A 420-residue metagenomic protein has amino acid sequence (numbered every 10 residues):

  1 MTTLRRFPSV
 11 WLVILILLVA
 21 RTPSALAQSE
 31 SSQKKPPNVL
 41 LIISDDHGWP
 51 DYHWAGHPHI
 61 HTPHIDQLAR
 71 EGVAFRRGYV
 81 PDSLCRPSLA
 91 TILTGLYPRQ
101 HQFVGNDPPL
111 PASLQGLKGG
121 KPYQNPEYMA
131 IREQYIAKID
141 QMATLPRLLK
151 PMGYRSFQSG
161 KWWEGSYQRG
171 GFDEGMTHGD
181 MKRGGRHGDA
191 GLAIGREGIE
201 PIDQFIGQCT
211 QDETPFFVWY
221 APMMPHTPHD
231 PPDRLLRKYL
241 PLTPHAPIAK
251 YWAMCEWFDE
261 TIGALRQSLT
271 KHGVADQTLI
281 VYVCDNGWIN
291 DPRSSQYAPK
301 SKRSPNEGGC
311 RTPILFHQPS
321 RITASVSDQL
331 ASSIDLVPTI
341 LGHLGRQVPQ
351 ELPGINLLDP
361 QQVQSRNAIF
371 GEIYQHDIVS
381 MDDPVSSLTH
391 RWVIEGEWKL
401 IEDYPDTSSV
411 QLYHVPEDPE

Functional and structural regions predicted by a protein language model:
V10-R21: Bacterial N-terminal signal peptides
K34-K35, P58-T62, Y79-L84, P109-L110 (+7 more regions): A short beta-strand-to-alpha-helix junction
V39-L40, D45, L149, K161 (+5 more regions): A short aromatic-rich beta-strand->coil structural motif
L41, W49-A143, Y154, Y167-M181: Active-site segment of extracytoplasmic enzymes that catalyze sulfate/phosphate-ester chemistry
I60, G170, Q267-S325, S332 (+1 more regions): Histidine-centered active-site microenvironments of extracellular/periplasmic hydrolases and transferases
D180, I202-Y251, N286-P299, V415: Active-site His/acidic residue clusters
I199-I206, R237-T278, H343: A long, amphipathic alpha-helix that forms part of the scaffold/cap immediately adjacent to metal-dependent active
W288-S294, I322, I334-V337, L341-V415: C-terminal cap/loop subdomain of S1 sulfatases and analogous C-terminal strand-loop tails that border
